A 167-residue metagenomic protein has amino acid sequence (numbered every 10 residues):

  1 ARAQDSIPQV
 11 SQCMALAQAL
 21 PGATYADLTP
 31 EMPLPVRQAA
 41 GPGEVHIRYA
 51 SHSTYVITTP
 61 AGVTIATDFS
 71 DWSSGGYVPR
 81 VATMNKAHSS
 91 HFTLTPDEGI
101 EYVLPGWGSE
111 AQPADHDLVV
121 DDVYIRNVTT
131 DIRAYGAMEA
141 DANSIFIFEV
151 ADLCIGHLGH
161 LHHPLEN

Functional and structural regions predicted by a protein language model:
R2-R133, E149-G159: Metallo-beta-lactamase
A137-N167: Hydrophobic, well-structured mid-protein blocks that either form specific transmembrane helices
